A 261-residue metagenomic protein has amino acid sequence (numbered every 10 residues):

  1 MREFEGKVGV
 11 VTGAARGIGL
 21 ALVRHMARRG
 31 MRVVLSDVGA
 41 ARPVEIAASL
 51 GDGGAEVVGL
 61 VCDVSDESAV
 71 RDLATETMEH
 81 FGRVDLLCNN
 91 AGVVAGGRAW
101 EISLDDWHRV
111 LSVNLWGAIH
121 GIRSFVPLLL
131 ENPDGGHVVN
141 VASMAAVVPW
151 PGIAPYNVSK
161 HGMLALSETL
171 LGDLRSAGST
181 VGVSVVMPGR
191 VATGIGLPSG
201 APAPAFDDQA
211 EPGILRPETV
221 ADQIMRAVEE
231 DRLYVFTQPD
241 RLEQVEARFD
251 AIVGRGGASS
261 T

Functional and structural regions predicted by a protein language model:
R2-V33: Canonical Rossmann dinucleotide-binding motif of NAD(H)/NADP(H)-dependent dehydrogenases/reductases, specifically
R29-I46: Conserved glycine-rich Rossmann-like NAD(P)H-binding loop of the short-chain dehydrogenase/reductase
A40-A41, V61-D72, L104: The beta1-alpha1 cofactor-binding region of Rossmann-like NAD(H)/NADP(H)-dependent oxidoreductases
R98-A99, D106-H108: Substrate-binding pocket helix/loop in short-chain dehydrogenase/reductase
I122, S159: Active-site helix of classical SDR
S143: Residue(s) in the substrate-gating loop at a strand-loop-helix junction that position the organic substrate next
D173-P239: SDR active-site lid
